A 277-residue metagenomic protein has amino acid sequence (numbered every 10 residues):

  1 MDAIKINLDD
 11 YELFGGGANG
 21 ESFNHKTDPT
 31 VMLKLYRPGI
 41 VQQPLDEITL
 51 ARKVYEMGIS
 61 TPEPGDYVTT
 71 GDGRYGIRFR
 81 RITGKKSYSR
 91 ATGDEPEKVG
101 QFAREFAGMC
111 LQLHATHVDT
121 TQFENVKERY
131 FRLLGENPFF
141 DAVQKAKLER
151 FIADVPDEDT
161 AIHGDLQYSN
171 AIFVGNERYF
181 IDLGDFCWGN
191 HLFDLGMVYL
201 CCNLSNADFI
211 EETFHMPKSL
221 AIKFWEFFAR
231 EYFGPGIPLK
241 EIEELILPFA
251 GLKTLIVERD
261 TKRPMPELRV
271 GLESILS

Functional and structural regions predicted by a protein language model:
M1-D2, A115-G164, Y168-S169, V174: An alpha-helical support segment within catalytic cores of ATP-dependent transferases
M1-I4, D260-S277: Regulatory N- and C-terminal appendages and interdomain linkers associated with kinase/kinase-like NTP transferase
K5-L13: Conserved N-terminal boundary motif of the eukaryotic protein kinase catalytic domain
E12-T120, P156: ATP-binding pocket architecture of kinase catalytic cores
T30, G76, D159-A161, R178-I181 (+1 more regions): Hydrophobic "anchor" residues on beta-strands that sit immediately upstream of conserved functional sites
T83, L166-Y168, D185, M197: Short, glycine/acidic-enriched loop or turn micro-motifs at the edges of active sites
A171-L195: Catalytic activation segment of kinase domains across protein kinase-like and atypical kinase folds
L195-P235, F249-P264: Active-site activation/catalytic loop segments of kinase-like enzymes and analogous catalytic loops in related
